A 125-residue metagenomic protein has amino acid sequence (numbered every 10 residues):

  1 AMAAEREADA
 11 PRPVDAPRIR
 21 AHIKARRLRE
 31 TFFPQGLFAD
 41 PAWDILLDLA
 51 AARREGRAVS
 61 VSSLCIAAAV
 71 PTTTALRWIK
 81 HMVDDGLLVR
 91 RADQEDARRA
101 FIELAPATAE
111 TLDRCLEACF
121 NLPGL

Functional and structural regions predicted by a protein language model:
A1-T31: Long, low-complexity, charged/polar intrinsically disordered regions in eukaryotic proteins
A21-D48: Short alpha-helical segments that sit at the start of domains
E55-A67: Short acidic, hydrophobic short linear motifs in intrinsically disordered regions
L64, A75, I79-D85: Basic amphipathic alpha-helical segments that dock to polyanions
V83-D93: A short, conserved structural fragment
D93-R114: Short, cationic-aromatic polyanion-contact patches
R114-L125: Amphipathic alpha-helical dimerization/coiled-coil segments that flank or bridge DNA-binding/regulatory modules
